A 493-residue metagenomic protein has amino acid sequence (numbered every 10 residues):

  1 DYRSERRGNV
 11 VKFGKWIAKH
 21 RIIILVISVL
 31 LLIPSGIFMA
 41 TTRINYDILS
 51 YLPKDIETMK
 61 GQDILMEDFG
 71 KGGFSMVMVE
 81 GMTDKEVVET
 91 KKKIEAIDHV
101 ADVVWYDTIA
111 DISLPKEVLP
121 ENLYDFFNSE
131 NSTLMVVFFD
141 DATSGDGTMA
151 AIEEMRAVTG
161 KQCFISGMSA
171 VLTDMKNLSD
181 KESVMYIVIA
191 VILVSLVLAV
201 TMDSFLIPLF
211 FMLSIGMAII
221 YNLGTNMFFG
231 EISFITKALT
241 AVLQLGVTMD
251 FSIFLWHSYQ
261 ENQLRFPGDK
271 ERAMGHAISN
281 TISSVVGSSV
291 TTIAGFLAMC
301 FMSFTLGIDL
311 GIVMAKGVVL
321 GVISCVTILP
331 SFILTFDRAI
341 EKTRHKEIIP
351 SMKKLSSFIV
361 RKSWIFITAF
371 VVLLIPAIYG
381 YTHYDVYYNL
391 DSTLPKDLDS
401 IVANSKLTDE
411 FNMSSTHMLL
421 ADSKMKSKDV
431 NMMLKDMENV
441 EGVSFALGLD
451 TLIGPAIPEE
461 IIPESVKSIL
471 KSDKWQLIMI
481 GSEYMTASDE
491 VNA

Functional and structural regions predicted by a protein language model:
D1-I44, T143-Y388: Membrane-embedded transmembrane helical bundles of large multi-pass transporters/channels
L49, M78, A298, T343 (+2 more regions): Conserved short-loop catalytic and cofactor-binding motifs
L49-D55, S214, A238, D391-K396: Juxtamembrane extracytosolic/periplasmic "stalk" immediately C-terminal to the first targeting helix
K54-S75, V79-L172, S392-A493: Structured non-transmembrane domains adjacent to transmembrane bundles in polytopic membrane proteins
